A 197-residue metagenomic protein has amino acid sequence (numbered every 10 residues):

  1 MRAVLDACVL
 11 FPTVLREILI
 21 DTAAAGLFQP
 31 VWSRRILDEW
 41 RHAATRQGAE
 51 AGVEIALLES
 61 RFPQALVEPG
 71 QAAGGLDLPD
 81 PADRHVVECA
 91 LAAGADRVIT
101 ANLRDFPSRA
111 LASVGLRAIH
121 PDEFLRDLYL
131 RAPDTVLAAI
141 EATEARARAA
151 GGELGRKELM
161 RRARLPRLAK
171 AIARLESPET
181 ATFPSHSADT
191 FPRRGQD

Functional and structural regions predicted by a protein language model:
R2-L5, T13-R46: PIN/NYN-family metal-dependent endoribonuclease catalytic core
V9: Active-site-proximal segment of RNA-dependent polymerases
Q29, L66, G115-R117: Conserved beta-strand segments of alpha/beta enzyme cores
V31-Q71, L137, T143-A163: PIN-domain endoribonuclease scaffold, especially VapC-family toxins
D38, G74, D105-F106: Positions that flank functional sites
A73-P79: Short, flexible loop segments at the rims of nucleotide/cofactor-binding pockets, characterized by
D83-R117: Acidic, metal-binding active-site segment of PIN/NYN-like and related structure-specific nucleases
R104-D197: Acidic, PIN/NYN-like endoribonuclease modules and their adjacent C-terminal/linker elements
